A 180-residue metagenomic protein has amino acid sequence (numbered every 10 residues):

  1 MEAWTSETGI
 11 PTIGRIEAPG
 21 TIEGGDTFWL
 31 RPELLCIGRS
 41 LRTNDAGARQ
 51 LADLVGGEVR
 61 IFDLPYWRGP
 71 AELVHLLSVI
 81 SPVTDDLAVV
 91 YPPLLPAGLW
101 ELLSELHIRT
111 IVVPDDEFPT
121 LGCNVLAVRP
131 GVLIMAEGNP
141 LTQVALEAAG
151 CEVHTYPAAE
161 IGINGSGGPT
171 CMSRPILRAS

Functional and structural regions predicted by a protein language model:
M1-S180: The feature marks the mature, well-folded catalytic cores of soluble enzymes
